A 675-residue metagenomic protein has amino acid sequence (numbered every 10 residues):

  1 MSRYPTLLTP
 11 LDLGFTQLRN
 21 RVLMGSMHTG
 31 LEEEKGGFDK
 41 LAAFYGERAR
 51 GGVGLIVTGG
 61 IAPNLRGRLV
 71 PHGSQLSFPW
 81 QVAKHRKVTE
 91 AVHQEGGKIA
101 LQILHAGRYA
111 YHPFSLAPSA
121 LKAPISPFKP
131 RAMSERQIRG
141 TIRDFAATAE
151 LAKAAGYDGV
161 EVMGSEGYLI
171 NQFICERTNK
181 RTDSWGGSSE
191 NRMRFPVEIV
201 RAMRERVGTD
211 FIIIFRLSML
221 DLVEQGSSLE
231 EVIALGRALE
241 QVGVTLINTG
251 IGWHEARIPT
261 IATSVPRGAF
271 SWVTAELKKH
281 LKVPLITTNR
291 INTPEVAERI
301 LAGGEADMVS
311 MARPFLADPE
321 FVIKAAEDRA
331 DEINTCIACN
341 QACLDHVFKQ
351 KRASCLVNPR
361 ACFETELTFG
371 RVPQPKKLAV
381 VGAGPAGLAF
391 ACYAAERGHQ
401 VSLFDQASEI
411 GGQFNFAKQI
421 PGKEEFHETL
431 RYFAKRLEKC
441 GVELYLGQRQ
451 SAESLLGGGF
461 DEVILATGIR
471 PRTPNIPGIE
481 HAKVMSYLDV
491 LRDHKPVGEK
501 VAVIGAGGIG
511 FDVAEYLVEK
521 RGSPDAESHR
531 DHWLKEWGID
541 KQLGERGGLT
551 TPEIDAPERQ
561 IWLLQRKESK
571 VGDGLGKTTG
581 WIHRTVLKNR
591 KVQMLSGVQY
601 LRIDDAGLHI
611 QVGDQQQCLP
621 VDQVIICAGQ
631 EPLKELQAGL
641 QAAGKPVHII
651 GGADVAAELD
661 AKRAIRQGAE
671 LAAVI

Functional and structural regions predicted by a protein language model:
M1-V381, P385, F390-E396, Q400-V401 (+1 more regions): Flavin-dependent oxidoreductase catalytic cores
N64, F215, G250-H254, D405-I420 (+3 more regions): Short connector loops at secondary-structure junctions
V200, E364-P373, E396, Q400 (+4 more regions): Flanking helices and flexible, charged tails adjoining ferredoxin-like Fe-S electron-transfer domains in multi-subunit
R257-A262, P284, D307-M308, F414-G422 (+1 more regions): Short beta-alpha connecting loops at secondary-structure transitions that line or flank enzyme active sites
L281, G304-E305, C440, I479-E480 (+3 more regions): Short, structured coil segments at secondary-structure junctions
E320-C336, Q448-R470: Small-residue-rich anion-binding loops in enzyme active sites
K376-F404, I410, Y445-L456, T467-I476 (+3 more regions): Rossmann-like dinucleotide/flavin-binding elements
G412-F460, G572-V598: N-terminal Rossmann-like dinucleotide/flavin-binding domain of flavoprotein oxidoreductases that bind FAD/FMN
